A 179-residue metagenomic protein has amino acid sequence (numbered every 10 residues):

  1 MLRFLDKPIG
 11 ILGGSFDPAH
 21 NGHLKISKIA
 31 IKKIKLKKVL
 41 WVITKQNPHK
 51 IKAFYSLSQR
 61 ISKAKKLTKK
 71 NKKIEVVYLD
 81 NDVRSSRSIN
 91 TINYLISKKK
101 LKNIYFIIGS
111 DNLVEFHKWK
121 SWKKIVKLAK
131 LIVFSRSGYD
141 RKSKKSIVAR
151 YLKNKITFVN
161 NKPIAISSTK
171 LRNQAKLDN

Functional and structural regions predicted by a protein language model:
M1-N179: Nucleotidyltransferase catalytic core that binds NTPs
